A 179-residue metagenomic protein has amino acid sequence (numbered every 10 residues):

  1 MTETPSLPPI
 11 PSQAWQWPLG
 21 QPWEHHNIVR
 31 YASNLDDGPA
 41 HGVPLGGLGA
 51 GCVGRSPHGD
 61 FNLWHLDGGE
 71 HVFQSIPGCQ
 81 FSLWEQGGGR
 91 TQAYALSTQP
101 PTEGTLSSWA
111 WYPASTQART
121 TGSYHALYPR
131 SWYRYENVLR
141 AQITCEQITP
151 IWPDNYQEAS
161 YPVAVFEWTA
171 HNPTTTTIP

Functional and structural regions predicted by a protein language model:
T2-P179: Mature extracytoplasmic enzyme cores
